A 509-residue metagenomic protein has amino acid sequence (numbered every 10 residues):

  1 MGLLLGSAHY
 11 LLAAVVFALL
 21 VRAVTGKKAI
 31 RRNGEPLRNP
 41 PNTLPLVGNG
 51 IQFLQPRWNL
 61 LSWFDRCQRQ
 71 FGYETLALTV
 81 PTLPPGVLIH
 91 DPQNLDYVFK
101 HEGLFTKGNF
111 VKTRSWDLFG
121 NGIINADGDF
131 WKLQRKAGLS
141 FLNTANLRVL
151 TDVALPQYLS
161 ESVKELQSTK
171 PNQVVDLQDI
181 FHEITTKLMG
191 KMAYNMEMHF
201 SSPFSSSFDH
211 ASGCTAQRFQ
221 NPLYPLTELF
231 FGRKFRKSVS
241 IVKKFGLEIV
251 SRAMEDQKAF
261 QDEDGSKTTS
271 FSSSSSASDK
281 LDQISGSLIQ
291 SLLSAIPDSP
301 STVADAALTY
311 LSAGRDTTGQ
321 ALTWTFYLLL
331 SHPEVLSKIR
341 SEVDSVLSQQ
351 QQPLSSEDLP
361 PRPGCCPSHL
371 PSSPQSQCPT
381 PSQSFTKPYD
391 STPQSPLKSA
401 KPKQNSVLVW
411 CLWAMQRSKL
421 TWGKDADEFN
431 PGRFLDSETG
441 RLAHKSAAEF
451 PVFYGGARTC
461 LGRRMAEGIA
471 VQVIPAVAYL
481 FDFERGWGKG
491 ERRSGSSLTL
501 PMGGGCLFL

Functional and structural regions predicted by a protein language model:
G2-L133, A154-E165, I184, S238-K244 (+3 more regions): N-terminal membrane-proximal hinge/A-helix region immediately C-terminal to the signal-anchor transmembrane segment
L37, N42, F204-D209, D262-S287 (+6 more regions): Cytochrome P450 I-helix active-site segment
I89, Y97-V98, H199, D316-S341 (+1 more regions): Classical protein tyrosine phosphatase
I89-D91, S162, M192-A193, L322-F326 (+3 more regions): Hydrophobic, repeat-rich solenoid/adaptor surfaces of innate immune receptors and signaling proteins
K107-W116, V149-L322, K338, V343 (+1 more regions): Cytochrome P450 heme-thiolate monooxygenase catalytic core
F119, K136, S140, L308 (+5 more regions): Cytochrome P450 heme-thiolate "Cys pocket" and heme-binding signature region
P333-V335, T459, R463-G504: Cytochrome P450 heme-binding "Cys pocket" and the immediately downstream C-terminal segment
P374, W410-R441: Conserved cytochrome P450 K-helix/beta-meander segment immediately N-terminal to the heme-binding cysteine loop
